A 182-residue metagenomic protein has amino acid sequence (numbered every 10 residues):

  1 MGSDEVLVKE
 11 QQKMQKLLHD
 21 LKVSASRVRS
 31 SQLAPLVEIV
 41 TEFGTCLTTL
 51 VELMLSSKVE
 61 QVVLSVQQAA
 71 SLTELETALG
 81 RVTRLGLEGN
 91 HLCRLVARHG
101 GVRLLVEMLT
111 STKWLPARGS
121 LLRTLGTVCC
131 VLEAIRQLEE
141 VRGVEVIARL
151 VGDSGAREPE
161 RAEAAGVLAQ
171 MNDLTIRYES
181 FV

Functional and structural regions predicted by a protein language model:
M1-V182: Long amphipathic alpha-helical tracts in eukaryotic proteins
